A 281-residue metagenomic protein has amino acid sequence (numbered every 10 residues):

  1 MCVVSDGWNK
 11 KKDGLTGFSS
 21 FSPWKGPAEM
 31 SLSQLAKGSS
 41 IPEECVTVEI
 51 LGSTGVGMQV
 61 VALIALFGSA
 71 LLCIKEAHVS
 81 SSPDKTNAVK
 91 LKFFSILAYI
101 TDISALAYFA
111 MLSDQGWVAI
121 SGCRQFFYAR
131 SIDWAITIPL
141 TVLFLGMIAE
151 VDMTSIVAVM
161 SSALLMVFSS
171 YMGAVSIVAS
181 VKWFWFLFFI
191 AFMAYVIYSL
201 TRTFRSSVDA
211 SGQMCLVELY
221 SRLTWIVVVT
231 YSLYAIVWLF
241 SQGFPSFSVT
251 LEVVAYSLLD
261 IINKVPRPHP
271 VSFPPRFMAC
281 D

Functional and structural regions predicted by a protein language model:
V4-A129, I138-D281: Polytopic alpha-helical membrane-helix bundles and their juxtamembrane interface segments in multi-pass membrane
